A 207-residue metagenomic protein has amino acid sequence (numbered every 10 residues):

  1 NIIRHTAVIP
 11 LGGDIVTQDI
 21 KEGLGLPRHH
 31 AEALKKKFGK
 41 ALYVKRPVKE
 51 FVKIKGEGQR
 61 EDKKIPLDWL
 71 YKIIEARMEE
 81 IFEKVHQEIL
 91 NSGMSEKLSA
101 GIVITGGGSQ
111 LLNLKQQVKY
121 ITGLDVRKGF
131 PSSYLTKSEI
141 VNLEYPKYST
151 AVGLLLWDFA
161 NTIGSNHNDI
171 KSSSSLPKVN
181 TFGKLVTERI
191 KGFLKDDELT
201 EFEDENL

Functional and structural regions predicted by a protein language model:
I2-L207: Helical "lid/coupling" subdomains associated with nucleotide-phosphate turnover
